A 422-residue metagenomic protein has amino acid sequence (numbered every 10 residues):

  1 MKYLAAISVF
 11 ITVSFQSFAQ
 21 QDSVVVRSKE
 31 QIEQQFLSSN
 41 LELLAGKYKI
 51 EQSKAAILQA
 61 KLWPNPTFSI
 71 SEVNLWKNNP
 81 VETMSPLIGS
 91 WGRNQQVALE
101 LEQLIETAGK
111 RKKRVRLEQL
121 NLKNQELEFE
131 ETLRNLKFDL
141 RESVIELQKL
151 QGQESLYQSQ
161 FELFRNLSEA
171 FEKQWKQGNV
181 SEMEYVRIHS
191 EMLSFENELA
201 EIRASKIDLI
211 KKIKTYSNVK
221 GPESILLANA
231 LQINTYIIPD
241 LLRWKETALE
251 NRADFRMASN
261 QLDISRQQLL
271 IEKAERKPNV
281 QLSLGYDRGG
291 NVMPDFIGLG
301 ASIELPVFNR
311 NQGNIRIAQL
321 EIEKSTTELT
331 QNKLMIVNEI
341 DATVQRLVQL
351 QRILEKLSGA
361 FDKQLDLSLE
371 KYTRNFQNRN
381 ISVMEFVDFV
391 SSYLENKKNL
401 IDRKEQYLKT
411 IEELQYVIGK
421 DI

Functional and structural regions predicted by a protein language model:
L4-V13: Sec-dependent N-terminal signal peptides
A19-T67, E72-V73, K77-P80, L87 (+5 more regions): Bacterial Sec-pathway N-terminal export signals of envelope proteins
Q20-D22, E30-E33, I401-I422: Acidic, low-complexity, intrinsically disordered peripheral segments
Q21-V25, S69-L104, L227-I238, Q281-R316: Small/polar, glycine/serine/threonine/aspartate-rich low-complexity segments that form flexible
R27, T132-T247, T343-R346, L350 (+1 more regions): Periplasmic alpha-helical coiled-coil/stalk elements that build and connect Gram-negative outer-membrane
Q34-L44, E51-P66, W91, L99-R116 (+7 more regions): A glycine-/polar-enriched beta->alpha junction
A45-A60, T132, L136-Y157, K173 (+6 more regions): Amphipathic alpha-helical coiled-coil segments
R116-Q119, E182-E191, V383-S391: Short, charged, amphipathic alpha-helical segments
